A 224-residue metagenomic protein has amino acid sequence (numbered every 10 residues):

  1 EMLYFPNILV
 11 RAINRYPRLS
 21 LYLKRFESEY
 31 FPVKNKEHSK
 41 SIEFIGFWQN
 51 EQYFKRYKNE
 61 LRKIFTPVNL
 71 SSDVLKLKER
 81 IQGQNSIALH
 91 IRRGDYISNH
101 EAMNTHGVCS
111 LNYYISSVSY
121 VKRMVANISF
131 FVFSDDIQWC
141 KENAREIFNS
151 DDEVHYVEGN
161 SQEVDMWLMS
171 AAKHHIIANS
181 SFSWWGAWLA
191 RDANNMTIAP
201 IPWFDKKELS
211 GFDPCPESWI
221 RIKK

Functional and structural regions predicted by a protein language model:
E1-V125: Secretory-pathway luminal glycosyltransferase catalytic domains
I8, K34, P202-F204, P216-S218: Intrinsically disordered, low-complexity segments enriched in proline/serine/threonine
G46-F47, I91, G159, P202 (+1 more regions): Active-site donor-binding loop signature of nucleotide-sugar glycosyltransferases
N69, H100, L168, P216 (+1 more regions): Solvent-exposed, flexible loop/coil residues
H100-A102, A144, L209-G211: Short aromatic-enriched loop/helix-cap "lid" or pocket-rim segments at secondary-structure transitions that line
I115, S119-E208: Donor-binding and catalytic core of enzymes assembling or modifying cell-surface/extracellular glycoconjugates
D205-K224: Leloir-type glycosyltransferase catalytic cores
